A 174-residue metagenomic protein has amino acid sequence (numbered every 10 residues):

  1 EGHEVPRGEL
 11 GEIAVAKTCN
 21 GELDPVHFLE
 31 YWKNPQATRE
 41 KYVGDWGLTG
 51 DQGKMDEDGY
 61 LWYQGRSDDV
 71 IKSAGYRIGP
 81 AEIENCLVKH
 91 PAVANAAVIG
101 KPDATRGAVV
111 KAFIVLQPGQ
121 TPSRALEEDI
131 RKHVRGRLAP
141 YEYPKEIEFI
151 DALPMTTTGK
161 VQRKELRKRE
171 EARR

Functional and structural regions predicted by a protein language model:
H3-E4, A14, C19-D24, L29-E30 (+3 more regions): AMP-binding/adenylate-forming catalytic core of the ANL superfamily
L10: Phosphate-recognition beta-domain surfaces
I147-T157: Short proline/glycine- and acidic-rich turn/helix-capping motifs at secondary-structure junctions
K168-R174: Acidic/polar alpha-helix N-cap and adjacent early helical turns within long charge-rich amphipathic helices/linkers
